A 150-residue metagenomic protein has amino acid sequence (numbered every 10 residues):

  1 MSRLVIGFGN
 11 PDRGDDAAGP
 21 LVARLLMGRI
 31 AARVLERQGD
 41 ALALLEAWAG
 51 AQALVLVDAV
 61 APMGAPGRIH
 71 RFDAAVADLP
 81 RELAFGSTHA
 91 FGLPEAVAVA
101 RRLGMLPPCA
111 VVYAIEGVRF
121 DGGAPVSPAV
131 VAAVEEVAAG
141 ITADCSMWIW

Functional and structural regions predicted by a protein language model:
M1-R119, A124-E135, G140-W150: N-terminal catalytic or cofactor-binding beta/alpha core of small enzyme domains
